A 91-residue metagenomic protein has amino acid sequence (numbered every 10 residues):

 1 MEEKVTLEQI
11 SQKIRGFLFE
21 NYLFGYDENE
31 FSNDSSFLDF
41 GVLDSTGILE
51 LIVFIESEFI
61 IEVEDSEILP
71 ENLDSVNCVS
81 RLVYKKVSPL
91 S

Functional and structural regions predicted by a protein language model:
E2-E28, R81-S91: Thiotemplate assembly-line natural product biosynthesis machinery
Y22-V42, I60-L69, L90-S91: Phosphopantetheine carrier-protein modules
S45: Catalytic nucleophile serine of serine hydrolases, specifically the conserved "nucleophile elbow" pentapeptide
L49: Conserved catalytic core of two-component sensor histidine kinases
I68, L73-K86: C-terminal structural segments of small proteins and small subunits
